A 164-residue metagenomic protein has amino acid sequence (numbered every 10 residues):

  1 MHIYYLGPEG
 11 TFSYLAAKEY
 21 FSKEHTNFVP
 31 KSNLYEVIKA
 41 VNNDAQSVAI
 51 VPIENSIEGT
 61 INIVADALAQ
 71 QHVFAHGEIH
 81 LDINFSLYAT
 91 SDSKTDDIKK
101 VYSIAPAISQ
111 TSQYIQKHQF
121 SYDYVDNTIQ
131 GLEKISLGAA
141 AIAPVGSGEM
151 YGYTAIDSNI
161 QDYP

Functional and structural regions predicted by a protein language model:
M1-P164: Domain-level signature for soluble enzymes in the chorismate/prephenate branch of the shikimate pathway
